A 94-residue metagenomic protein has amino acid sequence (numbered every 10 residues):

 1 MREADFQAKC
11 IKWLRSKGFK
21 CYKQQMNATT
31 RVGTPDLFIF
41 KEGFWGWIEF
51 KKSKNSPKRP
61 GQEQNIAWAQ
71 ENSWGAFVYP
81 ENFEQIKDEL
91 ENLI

Functional and structural regions predicted by a protein language model:
M1-I94: Catalytic phosphate/metal-binding cores of nucleic-acid and nucleotide-processing enzymes, i.e., regions that mediate
